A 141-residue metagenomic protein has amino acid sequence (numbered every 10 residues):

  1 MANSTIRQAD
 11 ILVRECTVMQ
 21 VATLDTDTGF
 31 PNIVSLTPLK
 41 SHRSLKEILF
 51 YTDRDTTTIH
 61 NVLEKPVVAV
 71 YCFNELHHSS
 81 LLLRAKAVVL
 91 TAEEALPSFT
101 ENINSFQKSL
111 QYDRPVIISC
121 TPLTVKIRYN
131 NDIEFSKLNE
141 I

Functional and structural regions predicted by a protein language model:
M1-E15: N-terminal leader/targeting segments and the immediate start of mature chains
I11-G29, I33, V68-C72: A short, Trp-centered hydrophobic/proline-enriched beta-strand micro-motif
E15-T17, S44-K46, E64-V68, S79-K86 (+1 more regions): A generic structural signal for short beta-strands and their flanking turns/coil linkers
D27-F30, H42, L76-S79, L110: Short glycine/serine/proline-enriched coil/turn segments at secondary-structure junctions
F30-I33, N61-E64, L81: Short glycine/proline-enriched turns and hinge-like loops at secondary-structure junctions
L36-L39, A85-A87: Hydrophobic/aromatic beta-strand elements that line small-molecule binding cavities or substrate pockets in beta-rich
T37-H77: A short mixed-secondary-structure module that forms the rim of ligand-binding clefts
S79-I141: Charged, gly/pro-rich active-site loop segments
